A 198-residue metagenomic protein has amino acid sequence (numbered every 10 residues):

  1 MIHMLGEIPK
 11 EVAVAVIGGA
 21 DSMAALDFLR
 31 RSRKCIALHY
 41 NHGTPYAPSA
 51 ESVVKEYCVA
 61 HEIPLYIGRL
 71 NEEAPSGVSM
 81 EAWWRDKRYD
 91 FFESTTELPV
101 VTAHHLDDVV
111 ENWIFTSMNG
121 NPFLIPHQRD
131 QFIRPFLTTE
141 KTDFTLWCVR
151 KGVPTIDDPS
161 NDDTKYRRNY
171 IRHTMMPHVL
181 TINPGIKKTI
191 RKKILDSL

Functional and structural regions predicted by a protein language model:
M1-L146, R150-H173: Core alpha/beta nucleotide-donor-binding catalytic domains of modification enzymes
K10, K165-L198: ATP/NTP-dependent adenylation/nucleotidyl-transfer catalytic domains that generate, transfer, or process NMP-activated
